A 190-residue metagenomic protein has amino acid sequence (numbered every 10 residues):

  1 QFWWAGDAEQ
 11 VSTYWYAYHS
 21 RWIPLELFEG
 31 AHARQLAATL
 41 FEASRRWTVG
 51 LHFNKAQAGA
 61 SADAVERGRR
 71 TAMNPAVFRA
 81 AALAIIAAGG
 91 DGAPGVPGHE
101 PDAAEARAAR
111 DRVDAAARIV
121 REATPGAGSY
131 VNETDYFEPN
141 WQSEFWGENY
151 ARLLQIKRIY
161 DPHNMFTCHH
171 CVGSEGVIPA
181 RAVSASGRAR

Functional and structural regions predicted by a protein language model:
Q1-R190: Soluble FAD-dependent oxygen oxidases
